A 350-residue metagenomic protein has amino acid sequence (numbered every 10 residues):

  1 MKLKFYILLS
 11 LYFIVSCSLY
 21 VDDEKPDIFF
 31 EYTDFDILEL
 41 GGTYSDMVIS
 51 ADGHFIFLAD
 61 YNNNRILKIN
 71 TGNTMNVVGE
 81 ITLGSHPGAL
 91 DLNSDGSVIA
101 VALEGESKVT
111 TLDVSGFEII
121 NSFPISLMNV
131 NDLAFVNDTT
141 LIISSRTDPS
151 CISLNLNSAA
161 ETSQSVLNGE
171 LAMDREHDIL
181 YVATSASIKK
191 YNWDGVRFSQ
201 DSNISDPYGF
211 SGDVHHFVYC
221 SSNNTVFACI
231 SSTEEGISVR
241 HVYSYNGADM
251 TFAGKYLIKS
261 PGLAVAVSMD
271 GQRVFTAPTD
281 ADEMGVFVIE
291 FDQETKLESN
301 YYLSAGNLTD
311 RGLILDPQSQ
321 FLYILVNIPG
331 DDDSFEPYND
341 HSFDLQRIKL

Functional and structural regions predicted by a protein language model:
I14-G41: Bacterial Sec-dependent N-terminal signal peptides
Y32-E39, M75-I81, E118-P124, S158-S165 (+3 more regions): A short beta-strand motif characteristic of beta-propeller blades
L38-N64: Beta-strand-rich domains and repeat architectures in extracellular enzymes and scaffolds, especially beta-propellers
T43-V48, H86-L92, M128-A134, V166-R175 (+3 more regions): Repeated scaffold domains used in trafficking and secretory/extracellular systems, primarily beta-propellers
D52-H54, D95-S97, D138-T140, E176-D178 (+3 more regions): Short coil/turn segments that connect the beta-strands within blades of beta-propeller domains
Y61, E104, R146-T147, S185 (+3 more regions): Short loop/turn segments immediately following the C-termini of beta-strands
N70-T74, D113-F117, N155-A159, N192-V196 (+3 more regions): Short loop/turn segments that connect beta-strands within beta-propeller blades
R311-L350: Blade-level signature of beta-propeller repeat domains, shared across WD40, Kelch, NHL, RCC1 and BNR/Asp-box propellers
